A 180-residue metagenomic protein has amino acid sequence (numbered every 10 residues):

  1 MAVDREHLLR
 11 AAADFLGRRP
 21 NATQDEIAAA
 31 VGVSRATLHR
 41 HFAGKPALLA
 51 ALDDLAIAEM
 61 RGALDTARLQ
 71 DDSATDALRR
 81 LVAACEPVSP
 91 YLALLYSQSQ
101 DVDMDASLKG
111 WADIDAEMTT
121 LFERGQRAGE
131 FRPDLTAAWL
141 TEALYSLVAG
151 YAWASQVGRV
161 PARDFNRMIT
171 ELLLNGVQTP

Functional and structural regions predicted by a protein language model:
M1-A30, P46-A50, L55: Basic, helix-initiating cap at the start of DNA-binding domains
A11-R18, E59-Q70, A143-A154: Solvent-exposed, amphipathic alpha-helical segments
L16-D25, L92-D103: Short, flexible, glycine-rich and Lys/Arg-enriched loop motifs at helix boundaries that contact anionic partners
G32-F42: Short hydrophobic/aromatic patch on the recognition helix
A51, A58, G62-Y91, V102-A106: Hydrophobic alpha-helical connector segments
Q70, A84-V88, L92, L147-A154 (+1 more regions): Phosphate/oxyanion-binding loops and surfaces in catalytic or ligand/nucleic-acid-binding neighborhoods
Y96-Q100, D105-L108, A112, R127-L172: Hydrophobic/aromatic-rich alpha-helical bundle segments in the mid-to-C-terminal region
